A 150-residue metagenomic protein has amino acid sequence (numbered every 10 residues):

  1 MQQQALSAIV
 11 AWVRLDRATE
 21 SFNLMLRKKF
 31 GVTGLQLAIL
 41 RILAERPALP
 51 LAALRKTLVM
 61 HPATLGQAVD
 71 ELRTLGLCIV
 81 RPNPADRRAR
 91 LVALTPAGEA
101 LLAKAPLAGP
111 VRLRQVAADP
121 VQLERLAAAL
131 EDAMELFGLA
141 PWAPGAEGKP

Functional and structural regions predicted by a protein language model:
M1, Q122-P150: C-terminal regulatory/oligomerization modules of transcriptional regulators
M1-F30, F137, P150: N-terminal leader segment of winged-helix/HTH proteins
I9-W12, D16, T95, A127-M134: Generic structural concept
V13-D16, R41-E45, P106: Short, locally clustered residues in the helix-turn-helix/winged-helix DNA-binding domain
S21-T64: N-terminal helix-turn-helix DNA-binding core of bacterial DNA-binding proteins
E71-A128: Charged, amphipathic alpha-helical coiled-coil/dimerization segments
